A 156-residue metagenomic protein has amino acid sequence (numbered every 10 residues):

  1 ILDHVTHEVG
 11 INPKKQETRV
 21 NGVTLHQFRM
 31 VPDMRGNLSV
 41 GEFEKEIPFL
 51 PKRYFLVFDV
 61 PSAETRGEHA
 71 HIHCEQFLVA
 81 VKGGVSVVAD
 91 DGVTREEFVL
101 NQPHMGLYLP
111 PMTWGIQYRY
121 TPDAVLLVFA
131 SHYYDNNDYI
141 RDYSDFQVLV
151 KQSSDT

Functional and structural regions predicted by a protein language model:
I1-L107, D123, V128-F129, Y134-D145 (+1 more regions): Non-catalytic, conserved peripheral segments adjacent to functional cores
